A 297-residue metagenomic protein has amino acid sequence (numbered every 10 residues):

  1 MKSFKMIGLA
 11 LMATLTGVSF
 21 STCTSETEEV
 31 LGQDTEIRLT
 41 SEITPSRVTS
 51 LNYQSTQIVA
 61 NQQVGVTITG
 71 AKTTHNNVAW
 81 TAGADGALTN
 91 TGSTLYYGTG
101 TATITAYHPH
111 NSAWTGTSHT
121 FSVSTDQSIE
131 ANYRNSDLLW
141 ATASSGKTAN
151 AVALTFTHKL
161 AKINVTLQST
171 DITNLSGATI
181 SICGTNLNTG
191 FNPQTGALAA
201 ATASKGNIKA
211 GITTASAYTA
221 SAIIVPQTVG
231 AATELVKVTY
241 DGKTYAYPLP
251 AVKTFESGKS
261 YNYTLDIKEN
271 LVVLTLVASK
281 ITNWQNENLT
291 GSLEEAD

Functional and structural regions predicted by a protein language model:
K2-D297: Sec-type signal peptide cleavage vicinity
